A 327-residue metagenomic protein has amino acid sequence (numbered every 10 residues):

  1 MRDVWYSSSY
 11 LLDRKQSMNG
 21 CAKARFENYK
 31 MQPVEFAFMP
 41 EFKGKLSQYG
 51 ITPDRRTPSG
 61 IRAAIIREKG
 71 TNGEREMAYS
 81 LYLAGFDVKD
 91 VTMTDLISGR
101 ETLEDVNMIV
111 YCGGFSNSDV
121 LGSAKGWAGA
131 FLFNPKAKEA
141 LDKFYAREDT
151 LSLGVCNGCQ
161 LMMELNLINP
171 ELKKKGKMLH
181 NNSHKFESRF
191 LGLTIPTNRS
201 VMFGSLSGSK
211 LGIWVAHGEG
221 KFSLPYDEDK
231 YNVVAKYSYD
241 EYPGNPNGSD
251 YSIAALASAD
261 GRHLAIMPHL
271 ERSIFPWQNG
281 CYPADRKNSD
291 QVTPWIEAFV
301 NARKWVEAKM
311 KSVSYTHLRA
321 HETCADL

Functional and structural regions predicted by a protein language model:
M1-R62, G70: Intein/HINT protein-splicing elements and their conserved insertion hotspots or analogous self-processing inserts
R67-E68, N72-E74: Glycine-rich phosphate/diphosphate-binding loop of Rossmann-like nucleotide-binding domains
R75-D90: Short helix-loop-beta junction
V91-G99: Short acidic loop-to-helix transition motifs that present clustered carboxylates
G99-E101, D142-Y145, K175-S314: Amide-donor transfer/coupling interface in amidating biosynthetic enzymes
E104-I109: Short acidic/histidine-rich motifs immediately flanking catalytic phosphotransfer sites in two-component signaling
C112-S200, D285: Cysteine-nucleophile active-site neighborhood
T316-T323: Conserved small/polar residues in nucleotide/adenosyl-binding loops
